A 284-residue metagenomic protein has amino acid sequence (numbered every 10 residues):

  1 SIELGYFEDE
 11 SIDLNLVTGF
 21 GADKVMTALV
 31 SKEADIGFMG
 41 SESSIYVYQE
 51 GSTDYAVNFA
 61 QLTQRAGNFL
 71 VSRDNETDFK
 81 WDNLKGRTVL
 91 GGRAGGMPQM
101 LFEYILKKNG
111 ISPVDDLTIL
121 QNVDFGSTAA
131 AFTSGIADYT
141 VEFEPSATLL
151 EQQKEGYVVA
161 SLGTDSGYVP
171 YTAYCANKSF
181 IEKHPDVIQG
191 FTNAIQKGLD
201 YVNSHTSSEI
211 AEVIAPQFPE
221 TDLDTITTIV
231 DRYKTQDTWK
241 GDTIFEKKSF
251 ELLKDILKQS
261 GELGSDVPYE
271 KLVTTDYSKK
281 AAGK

Functional and structural regions predicted by a protein language model:
S1-D115, I119-N122, A131, D138-E144 (+2 more regions): Short, glycine-/small- and polar/acidic-enriched structural segments that line small-molecule recognition paths
S41-E42, M100, Y174, S208-E209 (+1 more regions): A generic alpha-helix surface/boundary motif
I45, E103, T148, Q196 (+1 more regions): Predominant activation on well-ordered alpha-helical scaffold segments within soluble catalytic domains
K108-N109, Q153, Q217, S260: Alpha-helical structural context
F125-F218: Pocket-lining segment of extracytoplasmic ligand-binding domains
E182-L263: Secondary-structure end/capping motifs
E251-K284: Conserved C-terminal helix/tail region of periplasmic/extracytoplasmic solute-binding proteins
